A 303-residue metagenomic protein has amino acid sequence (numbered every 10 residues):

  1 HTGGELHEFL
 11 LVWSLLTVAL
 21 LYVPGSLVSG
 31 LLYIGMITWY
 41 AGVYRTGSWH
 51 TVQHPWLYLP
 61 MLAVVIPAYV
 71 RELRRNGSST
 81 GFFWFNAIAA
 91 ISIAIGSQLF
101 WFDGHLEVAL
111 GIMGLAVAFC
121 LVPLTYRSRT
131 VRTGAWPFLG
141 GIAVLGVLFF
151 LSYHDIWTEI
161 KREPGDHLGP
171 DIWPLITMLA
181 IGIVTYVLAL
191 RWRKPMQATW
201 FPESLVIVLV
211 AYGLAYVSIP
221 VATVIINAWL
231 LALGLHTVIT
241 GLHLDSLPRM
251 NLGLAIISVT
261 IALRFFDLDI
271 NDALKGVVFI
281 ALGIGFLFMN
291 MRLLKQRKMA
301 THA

Functional and structural regions predicted by a protein language model:
H1-A303: Alpha-helical multi-pass membrane segments and their bilayer interfacial helix-loop junctions
